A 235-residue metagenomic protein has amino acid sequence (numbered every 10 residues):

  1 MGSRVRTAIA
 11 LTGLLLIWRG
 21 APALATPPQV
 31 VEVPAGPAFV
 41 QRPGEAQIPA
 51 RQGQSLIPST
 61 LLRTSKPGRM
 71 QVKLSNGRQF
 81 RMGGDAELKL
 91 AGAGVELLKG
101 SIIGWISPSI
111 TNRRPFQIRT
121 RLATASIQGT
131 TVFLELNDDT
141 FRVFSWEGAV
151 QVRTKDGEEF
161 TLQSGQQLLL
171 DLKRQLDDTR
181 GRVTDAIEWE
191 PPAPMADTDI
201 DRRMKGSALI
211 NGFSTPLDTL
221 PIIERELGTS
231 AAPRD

Functional and structural regions predicted by a protein language model:
G2-G13, W18-T26, Q47-Q52, S75 (+4 more regions): C-terminal interaction modules
A25-P43, A50: Short N-terminal segments immediately surrounding and downstream of signal-peptide cleavage
P27-P28, T60-L62: Beta-propeller blade-edge signature
V31, G53-S55, L88: Short, exposed beta-strand/loop patches in secreted or surface proteins that constitute
A35-A38, P67-M70, T130-T131, V150: Generic short beta-strand segments
P37-F39, L88, I103-G104, F133: Active-site/binding-pocket entry motifs
R42-S59, S65-G68, G129: N-terminal post-signal-peptidase region of extra-cytosolic proteins
L62-A125, V143-V152: Short, small-residue-rich packing micro-motifs
